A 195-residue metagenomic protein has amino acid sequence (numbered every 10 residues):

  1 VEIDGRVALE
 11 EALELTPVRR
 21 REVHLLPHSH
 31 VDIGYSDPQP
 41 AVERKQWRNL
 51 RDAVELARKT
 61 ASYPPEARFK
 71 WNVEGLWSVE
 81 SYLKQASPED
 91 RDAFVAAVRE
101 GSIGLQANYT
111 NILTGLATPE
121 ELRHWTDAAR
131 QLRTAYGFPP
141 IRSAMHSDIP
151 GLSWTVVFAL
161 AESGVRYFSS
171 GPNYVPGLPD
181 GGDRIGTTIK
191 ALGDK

Functional and structural regions predicted by a protein language model:
V1-K195: Carbohydrate-active enzymes and regulators
